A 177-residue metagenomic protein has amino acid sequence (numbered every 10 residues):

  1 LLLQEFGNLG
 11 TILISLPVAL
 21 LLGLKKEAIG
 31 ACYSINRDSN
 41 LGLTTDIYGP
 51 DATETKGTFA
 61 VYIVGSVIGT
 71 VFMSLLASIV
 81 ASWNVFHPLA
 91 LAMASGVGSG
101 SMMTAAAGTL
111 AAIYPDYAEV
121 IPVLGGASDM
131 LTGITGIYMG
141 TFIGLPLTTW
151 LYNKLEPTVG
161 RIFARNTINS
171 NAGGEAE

Functional and structural regions predicted by a protein language model:
L1-I14, T58-V71, G126-T132: Entry/N-cap segments of selected transmembrane alpha helices and their immediately preceding amphipathic helices
L2, N40, T44-Y48, L151 (+1 more regions): Hydrophobic alpha-helical segments of integral membrane proteins, encompassing both true transmembrane helices
L9-K25: Hydrophobic alpha-helical membrane-embedded segments
T11, S15, R37, L41 (+4 more regions): Alpha-helical transmembrane segments of polytopic integral membrane proteins, especially the permease/helical cores
V18, K26-V67, L89-L124: Alpha-helical membrane segments and immediately flanking helix-loop junctions that form or couple to the substrate/ion
L76, V80-E177: C-terminal transmembrane helix-loop-helix hairpin of multi-pass membrane proteins
